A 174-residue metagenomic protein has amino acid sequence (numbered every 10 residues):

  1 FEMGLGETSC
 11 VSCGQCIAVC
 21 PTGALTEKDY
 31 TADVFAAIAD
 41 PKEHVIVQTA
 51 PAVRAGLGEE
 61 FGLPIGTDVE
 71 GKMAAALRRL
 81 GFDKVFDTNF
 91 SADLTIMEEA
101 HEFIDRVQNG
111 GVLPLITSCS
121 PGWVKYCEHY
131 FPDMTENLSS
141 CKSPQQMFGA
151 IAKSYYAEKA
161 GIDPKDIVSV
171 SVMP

Functional and structural regions predicted by a protein language model:
F1, S9-D33: Iron-sulfur cluster-binding cysteine motifs and their immediate structural context in ferredoxin-like electron-transfer
E2-V11, P164-V168, V172: Immediate flanking context of iron-sulfur cluster ligation sites
T26-P174: Iron-sulfur-associated redox domains of electron-transfer enzymes in respiratory and anaerobic energy metabolism
